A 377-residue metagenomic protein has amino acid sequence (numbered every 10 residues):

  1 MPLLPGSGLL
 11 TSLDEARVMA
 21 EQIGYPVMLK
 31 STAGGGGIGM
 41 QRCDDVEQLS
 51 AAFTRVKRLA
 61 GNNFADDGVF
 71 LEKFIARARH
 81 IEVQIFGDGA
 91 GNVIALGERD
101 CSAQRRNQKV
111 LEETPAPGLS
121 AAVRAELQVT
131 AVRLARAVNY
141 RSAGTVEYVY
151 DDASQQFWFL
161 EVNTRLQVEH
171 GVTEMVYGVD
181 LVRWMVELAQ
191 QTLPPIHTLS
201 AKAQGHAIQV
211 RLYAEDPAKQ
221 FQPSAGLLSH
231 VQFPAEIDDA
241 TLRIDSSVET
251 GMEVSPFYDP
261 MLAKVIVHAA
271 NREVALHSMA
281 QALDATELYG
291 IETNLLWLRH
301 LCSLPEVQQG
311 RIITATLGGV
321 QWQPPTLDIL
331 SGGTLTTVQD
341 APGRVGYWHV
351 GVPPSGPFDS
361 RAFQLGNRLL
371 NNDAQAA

Functional and structural regions predicted by a protein language model:
M1-V146, Y150-R165: N-terminal beta-alpha lobe that positions the nucleotide/phosphoryl donor in ATP/NTP-coupled carboxylate activation
L10-L13, C43-S50, T54, H80 (+7 more regions): Electropositive phosphate-/nucleotide-binding environments in soluble metabolic enzymes
I38-G39, E112-P115, D259-V265, W348: Short amphipathic alpha-helical segments
F74, F86, R99, R211-E215 (+2 more regions): Structured loops at beta-to-helix junctions and adjacent beta-edge loops in soluble globular domains
V110-A121, G171-E174, E287, G351-P353: Short histidine-centered catalytic/ligand-binding loop motif
A131, G171-D328: Catalytic cores of soluble metabolic enzymes centered on carboxylation/carboxyl-transfer
N163-T173: Glycine-rich phosphate/pyrophosphate-binding beta-alpha loops
P325-A377: Conserved "landmark" site that anchors the functional core of diverse proteins
